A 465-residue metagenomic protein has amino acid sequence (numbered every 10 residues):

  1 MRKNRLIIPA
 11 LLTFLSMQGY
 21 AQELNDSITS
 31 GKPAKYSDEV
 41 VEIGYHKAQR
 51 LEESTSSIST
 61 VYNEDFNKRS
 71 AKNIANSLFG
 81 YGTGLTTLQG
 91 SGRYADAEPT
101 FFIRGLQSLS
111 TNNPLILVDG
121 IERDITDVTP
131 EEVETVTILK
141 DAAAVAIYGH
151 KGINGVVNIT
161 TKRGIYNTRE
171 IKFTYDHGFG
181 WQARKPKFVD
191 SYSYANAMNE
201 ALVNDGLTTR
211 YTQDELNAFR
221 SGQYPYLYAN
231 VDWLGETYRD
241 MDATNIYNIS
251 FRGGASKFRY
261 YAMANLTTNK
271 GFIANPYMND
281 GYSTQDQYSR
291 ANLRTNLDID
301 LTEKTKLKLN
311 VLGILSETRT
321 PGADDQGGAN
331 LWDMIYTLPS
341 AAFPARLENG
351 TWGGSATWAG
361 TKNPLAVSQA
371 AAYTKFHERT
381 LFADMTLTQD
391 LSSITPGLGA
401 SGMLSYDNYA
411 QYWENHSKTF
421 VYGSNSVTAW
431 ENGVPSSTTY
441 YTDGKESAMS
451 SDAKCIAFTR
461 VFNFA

Functional and structural regions predicted by a protein language model:
M1-P33: Cleavable N-terminal targeting peptides that direct proteins into the secretory/outer-membrane pathway or into
M17, I28-G31, K257, T351 (+4 more regions): Compositionally biased regions
Y20-E39, H46-T100, R104-L115, I121-T126 (+2 more regions): Membrane-proximal, glycine/serine-rich, low-complexity loop/turn segments characteristic of large bacterial
P130: Entry/capping segment at the start of metal-dependent catalytic domains with acidic active-site entry clusters
N265-R290, T320-G322, E378-F382, S393-A465: Small-side-chain secondary-structure face that scaffolds active or pore-lining regions
